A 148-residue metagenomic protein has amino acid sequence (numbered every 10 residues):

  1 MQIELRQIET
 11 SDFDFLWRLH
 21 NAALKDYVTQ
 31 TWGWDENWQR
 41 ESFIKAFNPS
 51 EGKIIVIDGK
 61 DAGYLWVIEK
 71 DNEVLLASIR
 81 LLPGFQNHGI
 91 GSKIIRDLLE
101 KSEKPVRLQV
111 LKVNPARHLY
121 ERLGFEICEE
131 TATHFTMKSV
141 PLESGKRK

Functional and structural regions predicted by a protein language model:
I3-R18: A short beta-loop-alpha structural element at the N-terminal edge of CoA-dependent acyl/N-acetyltransferase catalytic
I8, I79-L81, V110: Hydrophobic adenine-recognition pocket in adenosine-nucleotide-binding enzymes
L24-I44: Conserved GNAT-fold acetyl-CoA-binding loop/helix
I54, K60-I68, L75-R80: Conserved beta-strand in the GNAT
I68-A77, Q86, T131-T133: A conserved beta-turn-beta hairpin within the catalytic core of GNAT-like acetyltransferases that forms part
Q86, R107-L119, T133-L142: Conserved beta-strand-loop-alpha-helix junction that forms the acyl-donor binding cleft
N87-E100, H118, R122: Conserved acetyl-CoA-binding loop-helix of GNAT-fold acetyltransferases
E121-E130: Conserved acetyl-CoA-binding loop of GNAT-fold acetyltransferases
